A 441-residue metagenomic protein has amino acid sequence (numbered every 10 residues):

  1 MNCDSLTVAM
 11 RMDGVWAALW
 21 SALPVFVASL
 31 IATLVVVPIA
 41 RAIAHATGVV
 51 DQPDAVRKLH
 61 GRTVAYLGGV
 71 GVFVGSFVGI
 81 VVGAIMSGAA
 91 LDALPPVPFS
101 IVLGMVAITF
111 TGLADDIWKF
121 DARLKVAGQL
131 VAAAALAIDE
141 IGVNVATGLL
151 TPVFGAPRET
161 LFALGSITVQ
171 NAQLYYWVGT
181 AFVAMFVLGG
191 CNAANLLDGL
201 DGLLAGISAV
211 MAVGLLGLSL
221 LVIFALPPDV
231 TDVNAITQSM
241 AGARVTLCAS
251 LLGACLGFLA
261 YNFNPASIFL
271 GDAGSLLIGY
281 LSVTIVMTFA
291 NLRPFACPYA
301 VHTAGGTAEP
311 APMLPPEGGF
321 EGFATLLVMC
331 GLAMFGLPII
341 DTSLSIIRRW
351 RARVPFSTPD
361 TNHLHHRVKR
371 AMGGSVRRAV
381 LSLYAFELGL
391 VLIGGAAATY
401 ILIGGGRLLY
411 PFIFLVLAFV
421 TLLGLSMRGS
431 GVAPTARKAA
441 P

Functional and structural regions predicted by a protein language model:
N2-A9, G69, K125-A127, I138-T180: Topogenic membrane-insertion module of multi-pass membrane proteins
N2-T47, F73-F110, G148-V153, T180-V183 (+2 more regions): Alpha-helical transmembrane segments
P53-L67: Juxtamembrane helix-capping/reentrant segments at transmembrane boundaries
G61-A65, L94, G155-W177, I236-R244 (+1 more regions): Short aromatic-rich membrane-water interface segments that cap or initiate transmembrane helices in multi-pass membrane
V64-I85, A134-I141: A generic, lipid-embedded transmembrane alpha helix
V97-D139: Hydrophobic alpha-helical hairpins/lids featuring a short glycine-rich hinge
